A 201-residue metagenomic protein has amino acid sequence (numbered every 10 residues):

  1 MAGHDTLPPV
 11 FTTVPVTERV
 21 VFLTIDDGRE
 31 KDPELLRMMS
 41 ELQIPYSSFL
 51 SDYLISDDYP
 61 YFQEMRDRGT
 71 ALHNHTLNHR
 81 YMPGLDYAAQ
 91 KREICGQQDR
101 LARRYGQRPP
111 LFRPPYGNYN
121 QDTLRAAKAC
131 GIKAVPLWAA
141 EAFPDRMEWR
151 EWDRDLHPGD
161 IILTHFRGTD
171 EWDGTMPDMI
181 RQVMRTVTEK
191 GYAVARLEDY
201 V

Functional and structural regions predicted by a protein language model:
M1-Y81, R100: Active-site beta->alpha N-cap acidic-glycine motif
D5-V16, M39-L42, I55-D57, G174-V201: C-terminal domain-boundary segment and adjacent tail
V21-I25, Y46-L50, A71-T76, P110-P114 (+3 more regions): Structural recognition of the beta-strand scaffold that forms the well-ordered cores of secreted hydrolase catalytic
G28-K31, F49-D58, R80-A88, R113-Y119 (+2 more regions): Acidic-and-aromatic substrate-binding clefts and catalytic sites of carbohydrate-active enzymes
M38-P45, A71, Y87-N120, R125 (+2 more regions): CE4/NodB-like, metal-dependent polysaccharide N-deacetylase domain that modifies extracellular/periplasmic N-acetylated
Q63, Q90-I94, R150, M176-I180: Charged helix-capping and loop-helix junction motifs
N118, T123-D155, Y192-D199: His/Asp/Glu-enriched short active-site or ligand-binding loop at hydrolase and phosphoryl-transfer sites
